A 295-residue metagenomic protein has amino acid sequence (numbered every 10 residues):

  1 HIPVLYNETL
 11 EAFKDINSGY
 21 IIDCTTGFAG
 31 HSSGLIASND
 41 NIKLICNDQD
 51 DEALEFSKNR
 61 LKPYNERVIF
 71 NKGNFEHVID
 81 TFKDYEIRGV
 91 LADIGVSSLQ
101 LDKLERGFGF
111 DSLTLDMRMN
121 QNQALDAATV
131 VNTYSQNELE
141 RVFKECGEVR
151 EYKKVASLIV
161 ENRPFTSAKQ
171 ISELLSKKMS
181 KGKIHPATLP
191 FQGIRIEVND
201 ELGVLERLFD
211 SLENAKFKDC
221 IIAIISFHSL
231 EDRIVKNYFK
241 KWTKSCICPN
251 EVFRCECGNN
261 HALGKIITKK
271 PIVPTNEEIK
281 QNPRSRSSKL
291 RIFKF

Functional and structural regions predicted by a protein language model:
H1-F295: S-adenosyl-L-methionine-dependent methyltransferase catalytic core, i.e., the SAM/SAH-binding region
